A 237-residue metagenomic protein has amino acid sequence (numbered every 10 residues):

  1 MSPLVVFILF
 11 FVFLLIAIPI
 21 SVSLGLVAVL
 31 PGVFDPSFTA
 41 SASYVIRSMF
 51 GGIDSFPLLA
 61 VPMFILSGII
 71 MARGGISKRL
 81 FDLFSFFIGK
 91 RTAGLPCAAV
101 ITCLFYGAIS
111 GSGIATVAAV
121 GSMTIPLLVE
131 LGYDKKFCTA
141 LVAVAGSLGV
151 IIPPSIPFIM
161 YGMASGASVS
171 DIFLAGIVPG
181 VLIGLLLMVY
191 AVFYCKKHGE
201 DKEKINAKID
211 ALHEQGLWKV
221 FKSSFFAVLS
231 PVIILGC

Functional and structural regions predicted by a protein language model:
M1-C237: Alpha-helical transmembrane segments of multi-pass membrane transport proteins
